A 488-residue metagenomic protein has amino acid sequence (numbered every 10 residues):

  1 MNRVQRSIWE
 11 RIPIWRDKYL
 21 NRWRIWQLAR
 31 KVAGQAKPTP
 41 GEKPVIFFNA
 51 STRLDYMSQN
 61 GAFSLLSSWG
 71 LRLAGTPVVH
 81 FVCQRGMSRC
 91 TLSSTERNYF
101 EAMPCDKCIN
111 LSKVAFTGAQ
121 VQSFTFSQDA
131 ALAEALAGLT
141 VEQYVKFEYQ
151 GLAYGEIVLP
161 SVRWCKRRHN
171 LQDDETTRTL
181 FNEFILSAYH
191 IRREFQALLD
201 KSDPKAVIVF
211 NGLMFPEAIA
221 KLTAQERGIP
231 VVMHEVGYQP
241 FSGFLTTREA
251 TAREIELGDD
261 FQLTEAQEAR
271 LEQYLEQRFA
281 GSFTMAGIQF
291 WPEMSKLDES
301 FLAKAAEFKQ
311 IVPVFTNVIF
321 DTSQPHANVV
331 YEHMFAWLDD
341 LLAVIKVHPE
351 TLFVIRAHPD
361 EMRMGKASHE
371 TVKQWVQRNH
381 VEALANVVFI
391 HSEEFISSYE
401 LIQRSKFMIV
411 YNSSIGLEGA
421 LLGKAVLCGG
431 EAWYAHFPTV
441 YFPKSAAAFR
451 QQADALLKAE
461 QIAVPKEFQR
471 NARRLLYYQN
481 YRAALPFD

Functional and structural regions predicted by a protein language model:
M1-F48, G70-Y189, V236-P292: Conserved N-terminal ligand/cofactor-binding loop architecture of enzyme catalytic domains
S51-F63, V209, S323-P325: A short, glycine/small-residue-rich beta-strand->loop->alpha-helix junction that serves as a flexible
M57-H80, K221, H333-K346: Histidine-anchored nucleotide/phosphate-binding helix
I191-T246: Conserved nucleotide-sugar donor-interacting segment of glycosyltransferase catalytic cores, predominantly GT-B
P216, E394-Y441: A donor-sugar binding/catalytic signature common to diverse glycosyltransferases and related nucleotide-sugar
A252-E299, T439-D488: Leloir-type glycosyltransferase catalytic cores
A280-R378: Conserved catalytic-core segment of nucleotide-activated headgroup transferases in glycan assembly
V372-S392: Nucleotide-activated donor-binding/catalytic signature segment of Leloir-type glycosyltransferases, i.e., the conserved
